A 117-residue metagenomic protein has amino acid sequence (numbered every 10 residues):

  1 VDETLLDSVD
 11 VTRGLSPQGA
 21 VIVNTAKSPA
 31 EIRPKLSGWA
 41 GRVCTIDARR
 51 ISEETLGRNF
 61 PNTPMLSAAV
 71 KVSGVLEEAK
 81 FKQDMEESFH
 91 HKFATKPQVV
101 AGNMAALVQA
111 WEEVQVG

Functional and structural regions predicted by a protein language model:
V1-G117: Active-site cofactor/cluster-binding pocket
